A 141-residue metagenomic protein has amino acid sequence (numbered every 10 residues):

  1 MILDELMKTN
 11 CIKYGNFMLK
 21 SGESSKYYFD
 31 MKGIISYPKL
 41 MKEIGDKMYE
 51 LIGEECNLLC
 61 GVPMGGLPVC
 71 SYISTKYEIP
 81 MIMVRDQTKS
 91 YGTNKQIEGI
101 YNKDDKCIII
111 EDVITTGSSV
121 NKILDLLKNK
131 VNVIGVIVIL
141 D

Functional and structural regions predicted by a protein language model:
M1-E54: Active-site-facing substrate-recognition patch
E5, K47, Y72, K122 (+1 more regions): Alpha-helical scaffold segments in soluble metabolic enzymes
F17, S24, P63, L67-P68 (+3 more regions): Gly/Ser/Thr-rich beta-alpha loop segments that engage phosphate groups in nucleotides
M31-K32, L40, K76, K122 (+1 more regions): Residue-level detector of alpha-helical segments with a strong bias toward transmembrane helices and their helix-loop
S36-Q96: Conserved PRPP/pyrophosphate-binding segment of the phosphoribosyltransferase/PRPP-pathway fold
K89, T93-D141: PRPP/pyrophosphate-binding module of the type I phosphoribosyltransferase fold
